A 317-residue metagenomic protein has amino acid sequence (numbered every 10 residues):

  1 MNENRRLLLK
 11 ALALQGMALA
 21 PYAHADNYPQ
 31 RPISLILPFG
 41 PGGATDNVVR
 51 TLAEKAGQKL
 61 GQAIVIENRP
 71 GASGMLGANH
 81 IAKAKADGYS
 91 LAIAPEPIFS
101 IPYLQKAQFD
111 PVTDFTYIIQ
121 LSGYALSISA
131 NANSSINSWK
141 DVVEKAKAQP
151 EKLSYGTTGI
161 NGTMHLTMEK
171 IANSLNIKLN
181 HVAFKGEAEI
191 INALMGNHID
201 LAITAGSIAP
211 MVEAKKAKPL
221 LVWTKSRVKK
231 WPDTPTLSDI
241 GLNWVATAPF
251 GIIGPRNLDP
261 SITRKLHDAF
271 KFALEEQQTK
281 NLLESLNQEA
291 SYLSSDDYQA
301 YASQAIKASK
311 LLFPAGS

Functional and structural regions predicted by a protein language model:
M1-Q15: N-terminal secretory signal peptides and thylakoid transit peptides that target proteins across membranes
A20-P21: N-terminal signal peptide c-region/cleavage motif recognized by signal peptidases
A25-T113, M164, N176-I203, M211 (+2 more regions): N-terminal (or domain-start) structured segment
Q30-P32, N173-I177, P260-S317: An extracytoplasmic/periplasmic, membrane-proximal ligand-sensing/linker region
A63-V65, S154, K178-N180, K218 (+2 more regions): Conserved beta-strand segments of alpha/beta enzyme cores
K83-Y89, Y103-K185, E189, L237 (+1 more regions): Hinge/capping helix and adjacent helix->loop/strand transition within the periplasmic-binding protein
I208-E275, A300, Q304-K307: C-terminal lobe and pocket-closing loops of periplasmic/extracytoplasmic Venus-flytrap solute-binding proteins
